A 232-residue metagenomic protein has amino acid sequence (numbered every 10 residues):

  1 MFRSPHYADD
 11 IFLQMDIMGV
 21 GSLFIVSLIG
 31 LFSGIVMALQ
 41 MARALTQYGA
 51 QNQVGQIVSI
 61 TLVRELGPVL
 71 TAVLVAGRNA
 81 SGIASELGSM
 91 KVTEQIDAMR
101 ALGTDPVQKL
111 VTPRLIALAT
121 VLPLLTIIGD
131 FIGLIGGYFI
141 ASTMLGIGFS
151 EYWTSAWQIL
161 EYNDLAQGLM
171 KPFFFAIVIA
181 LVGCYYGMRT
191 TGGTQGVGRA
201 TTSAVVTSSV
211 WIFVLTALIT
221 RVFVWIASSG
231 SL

Functional and structural regions predicted by a protein language model:
M1-D9, Y186-T191: Short, membrane-interfacial amphipathic segments enriched in basic
I17, G21, I29, A50-I83 (+4 more regions): Loop-to-helix entry region at the N-terminal start of transmembrane alpha-helices in multi-pass membrane transporters
I25-M41, A217-L218: Hydrophobic alpha-helical transmembrane segments of multi-pass membrane transport/permease proteins
V26, T120-L134, S208-V210, V214: Hydrophobic alpha-helical membrane-insertion segments
Q40-V63, F131-F173, L181-S203, F223-L232: Membrane-interfacial helix-loop-helix connectors in multipass membrane proteins
L87-T112, T194-V197: Short cytoplasmic-facing helical segments at TM-TM junctions of multi-pass membrane proteins
D105-T126, A200, A204: Start (N-cap) of specific transmembrane helices in multi-pass transporter permeases
Q108-I116, V205-A227: Hydrophobic alpha-helical transmembrane segments of integral membrane proteins
